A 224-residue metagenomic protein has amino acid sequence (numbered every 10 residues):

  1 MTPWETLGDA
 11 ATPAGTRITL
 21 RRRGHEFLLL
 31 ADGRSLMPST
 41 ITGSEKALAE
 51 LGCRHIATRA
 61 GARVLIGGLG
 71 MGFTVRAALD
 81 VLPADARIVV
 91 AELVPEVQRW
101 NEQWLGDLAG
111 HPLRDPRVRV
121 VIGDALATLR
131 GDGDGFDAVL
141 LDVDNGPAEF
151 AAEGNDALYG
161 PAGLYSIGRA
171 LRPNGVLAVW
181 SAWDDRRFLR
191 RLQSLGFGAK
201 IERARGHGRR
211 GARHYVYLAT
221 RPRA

Functional and structural regions predicted by a protein language model:
M1-L30: N-terminal auxiliary segments of SAM/dcSAM-dependent transferases
D9-T12, A31, G160-I167: Short N-terminal helix-initiation segments at or just after the protein's N-terminus
R23, D32, L141-D144, P222: Generic beta-structure capping elements
S35-M37: Short, surface-exposed beta-strand-loop junctions and turns on beta-sheet-rich folds
T42-L171, V179-A182, R190, L195 (+1 more regions): The AdoMet/dcAdoMet-binding core of the Class I SAM-like
G175: Glycine-centered, phosphate/nucleic-acid-interacting loop/turn motifs that mediate DNA/RNA or nucleotide
Y217-A224: C-terminal lobe and adjacent flexible extensions of AdoMet/dcAdoMet transferase-like proteins
